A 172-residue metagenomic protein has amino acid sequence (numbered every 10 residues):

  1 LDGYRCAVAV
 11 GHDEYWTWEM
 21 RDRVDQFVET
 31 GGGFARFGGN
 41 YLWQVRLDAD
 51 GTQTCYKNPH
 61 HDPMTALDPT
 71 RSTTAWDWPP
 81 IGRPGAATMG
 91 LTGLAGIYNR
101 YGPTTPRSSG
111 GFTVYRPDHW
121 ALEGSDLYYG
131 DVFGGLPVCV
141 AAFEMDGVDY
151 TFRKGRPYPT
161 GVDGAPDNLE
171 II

Functional and structural regions predicted by a protein language model:
L1-D50: Helical hinge/lid and interdomain linker segments adjacent to catalytic or ligand-binding clefts that mediate domain
Q44-I172: An acidic, glycine-rich "communication" segment
